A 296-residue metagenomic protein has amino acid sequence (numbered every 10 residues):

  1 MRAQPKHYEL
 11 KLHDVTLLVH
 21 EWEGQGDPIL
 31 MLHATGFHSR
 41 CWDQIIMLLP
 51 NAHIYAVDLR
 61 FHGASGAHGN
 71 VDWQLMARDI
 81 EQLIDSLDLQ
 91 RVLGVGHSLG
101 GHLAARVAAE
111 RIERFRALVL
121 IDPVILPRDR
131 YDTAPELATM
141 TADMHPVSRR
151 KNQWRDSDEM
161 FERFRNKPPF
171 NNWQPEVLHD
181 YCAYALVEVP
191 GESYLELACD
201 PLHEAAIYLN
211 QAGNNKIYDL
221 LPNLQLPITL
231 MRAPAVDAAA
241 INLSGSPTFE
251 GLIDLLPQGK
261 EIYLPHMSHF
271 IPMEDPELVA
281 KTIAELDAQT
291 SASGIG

Functional and structural regions predicted by a protein language model:
M1-I29, P50-H53, L89-Q90, I125 (+3 more regions): Alpha/beta-hydrolase fold catalytic core
L18-G66: Conserved HGGG/HGGXW glycine-rich cap/lid loop of the alpha/beta-hydrolase fold
Y55, L59-V95, K281: Active-site loop/oxyanion-hole signature of alpha/beta-hydrolase fold enzymes
Q90-A134: Conserved hydrolase catalytic core segment
I121-W154: A catalytic-pocket lid/entrance helix-loop region that shapes and gates access to the active site across common
P175-D219, A235: Hydrophobic, aromatic-rich cap/lid helix
P222-M267: Conserved loop-alpha-helix segment in the C-terminal half of the alpha/beta-hydrolase fold that carries the catalytic
L264-P276: Catalytic histidine-centered segment of alpha/beta-hydrolase-like enzymes
